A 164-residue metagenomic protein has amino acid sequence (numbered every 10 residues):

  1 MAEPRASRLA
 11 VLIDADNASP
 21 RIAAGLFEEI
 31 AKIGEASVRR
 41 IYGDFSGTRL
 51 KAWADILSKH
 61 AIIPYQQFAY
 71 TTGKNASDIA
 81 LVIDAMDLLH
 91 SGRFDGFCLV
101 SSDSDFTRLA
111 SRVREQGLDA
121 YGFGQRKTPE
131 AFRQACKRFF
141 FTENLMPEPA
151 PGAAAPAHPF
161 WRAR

Functional and structural regions predicted by a protein language model:
M1-H90, D119: Domain-level signal for Mg2+-assisted phosphodiester chemistry and nucleotide/NA-binding surfaces in nucleic-acid
R39, T107-A110, Q116-Y121, P129: P-loop/Walker A NTP-binding module and the surrounding RecA-like catalytic core of P-loop NTPases
Y42, D95-S102, L109, V113 (+1 more regions): Acidic beta-strand-to-loop metal/phosphate-binding motif
R49-A54, G124-R133: Short, glycine/polar-rich helix-capping loops at beta-to-alpha or helix-loop-helix junctions that flank or form
H60, Q116, Q134-C136: Short, structured coil segments at secondary-structure junctions
T72-K74, K127-A131, P147-P149: Short gly/pro/ser/thr-enriched loop/turn and capping motifs at secondary-structure boundaries
R133-A154: Conserved phosphate-handling catalytic cores of large alpha/beta enzymes
P151-R164: N-terminal regulatory modules in eukaryotic regulatory proteins
